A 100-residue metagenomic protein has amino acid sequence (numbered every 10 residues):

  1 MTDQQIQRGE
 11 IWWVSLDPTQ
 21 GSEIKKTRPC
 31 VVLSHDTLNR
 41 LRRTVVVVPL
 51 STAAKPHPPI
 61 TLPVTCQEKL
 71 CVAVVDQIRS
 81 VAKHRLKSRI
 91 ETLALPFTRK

Functional and structural regions predicted by a protein language model:
M1-Q5, G21: Short, surface-exposed secondary-structure edge patches
Q4, C66-K100: C-terminal terminal-subdomain/extension
Q5-I6, L41: Intrinsic structural disorder
S22-T65: Compact nucleic-acid interaction/catalytic patches
